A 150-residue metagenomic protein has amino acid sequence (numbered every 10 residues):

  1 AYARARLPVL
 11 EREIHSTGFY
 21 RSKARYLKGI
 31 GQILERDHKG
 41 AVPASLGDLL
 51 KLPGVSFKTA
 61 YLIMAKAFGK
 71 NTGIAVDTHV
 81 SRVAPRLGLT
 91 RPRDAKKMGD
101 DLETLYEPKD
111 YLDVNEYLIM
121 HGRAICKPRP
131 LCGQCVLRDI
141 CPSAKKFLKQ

Functional and structural regions predicted by a protein language model:
A1-Q150: Catalytic cores of DNA base-excision repair glycosylases
